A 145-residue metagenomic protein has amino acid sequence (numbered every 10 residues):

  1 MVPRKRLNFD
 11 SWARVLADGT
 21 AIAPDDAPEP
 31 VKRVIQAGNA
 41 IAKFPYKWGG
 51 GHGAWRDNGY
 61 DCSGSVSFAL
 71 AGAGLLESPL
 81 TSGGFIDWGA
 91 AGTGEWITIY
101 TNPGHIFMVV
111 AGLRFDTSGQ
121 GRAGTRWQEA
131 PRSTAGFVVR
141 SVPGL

Functional and structural regions predicted by a protein language model:
M1-P45, A130-L145: Intrinsically disordered, low-complexity, Pro/Ser/Thr/Asn/Gly/Ala-rich spacer/linker segments adjacent to signal
L16-T20, G49-A54, F85-I86: Short linear capping/connector segments at secondary-structure termini
P24-V31, W55-S63: Solvent-exposed, acidic/flexible segments
I35, S67-L145: ...with weaker cross-activation on analogous glycine-rich loops/strands in unrelated enzymes
N39-Y60: Active-site nucleophile-His-acid catalytic modules used for acyl/amide transfer and hydrolysis across diverse enzymes
